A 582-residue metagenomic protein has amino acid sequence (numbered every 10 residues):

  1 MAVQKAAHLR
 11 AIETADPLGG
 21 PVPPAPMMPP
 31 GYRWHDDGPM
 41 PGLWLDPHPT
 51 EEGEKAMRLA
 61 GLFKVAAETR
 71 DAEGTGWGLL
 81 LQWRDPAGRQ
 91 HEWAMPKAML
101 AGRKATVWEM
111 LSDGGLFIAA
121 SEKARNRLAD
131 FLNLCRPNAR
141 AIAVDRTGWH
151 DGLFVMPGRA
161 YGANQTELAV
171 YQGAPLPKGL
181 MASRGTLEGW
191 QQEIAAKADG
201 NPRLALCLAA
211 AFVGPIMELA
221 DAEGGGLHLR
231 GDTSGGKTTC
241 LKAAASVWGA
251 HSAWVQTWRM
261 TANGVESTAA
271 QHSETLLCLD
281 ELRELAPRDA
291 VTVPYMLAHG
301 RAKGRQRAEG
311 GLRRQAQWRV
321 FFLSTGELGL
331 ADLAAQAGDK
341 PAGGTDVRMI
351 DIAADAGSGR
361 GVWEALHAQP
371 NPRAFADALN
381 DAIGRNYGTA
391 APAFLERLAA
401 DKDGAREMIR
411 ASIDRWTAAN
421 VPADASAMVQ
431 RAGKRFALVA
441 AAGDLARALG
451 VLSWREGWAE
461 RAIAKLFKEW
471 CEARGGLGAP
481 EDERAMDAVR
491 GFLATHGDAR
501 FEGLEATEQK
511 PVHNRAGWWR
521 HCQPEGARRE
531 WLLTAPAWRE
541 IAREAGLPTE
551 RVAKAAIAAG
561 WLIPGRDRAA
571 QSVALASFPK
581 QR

Functional and structural regions predicted by a protein language model:
V3-G78, R84-A94, A98-T166, A269-L276 (+4 more regions): Extended alpha-helical interface modules used as scaffolds for assembling large macromolecular complexes
N164-A250, F436: P-loop NTPase catalytic core of nucleic-acid-dependent motor ATPases
K197-A205, R230-T233, S267-T268, R283 (+3 more regions): Alpha-helix N-cap/helix-initiation motif
D221, A269-Q271, R314-A316: Solvent-exposed alpha-helices and their adjacent loops that cap or buttress functional pockets in soluble metabolic
E223-G225, S273-E274, W318-R319: Short coil/turn connectors at secondary-structure junctions
H228, T238-A290: AAA+/P-loop NTPase substrate/partner-engagement loops
H228-G235, G310-V320: A glycine-rich phosphate-binding loop feature that marks nucleotide/adenosyl-phosphate handling sites
